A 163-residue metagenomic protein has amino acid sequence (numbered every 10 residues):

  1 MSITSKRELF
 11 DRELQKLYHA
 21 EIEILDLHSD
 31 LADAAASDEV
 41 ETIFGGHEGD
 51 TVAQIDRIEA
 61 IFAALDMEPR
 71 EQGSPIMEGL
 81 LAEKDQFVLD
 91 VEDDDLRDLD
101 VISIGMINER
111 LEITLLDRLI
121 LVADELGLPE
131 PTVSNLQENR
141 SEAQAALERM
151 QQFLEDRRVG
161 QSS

Functional and structural regions predicted by a protein language model:
M1-S163: Amphipathic alpha-helical hairpins
